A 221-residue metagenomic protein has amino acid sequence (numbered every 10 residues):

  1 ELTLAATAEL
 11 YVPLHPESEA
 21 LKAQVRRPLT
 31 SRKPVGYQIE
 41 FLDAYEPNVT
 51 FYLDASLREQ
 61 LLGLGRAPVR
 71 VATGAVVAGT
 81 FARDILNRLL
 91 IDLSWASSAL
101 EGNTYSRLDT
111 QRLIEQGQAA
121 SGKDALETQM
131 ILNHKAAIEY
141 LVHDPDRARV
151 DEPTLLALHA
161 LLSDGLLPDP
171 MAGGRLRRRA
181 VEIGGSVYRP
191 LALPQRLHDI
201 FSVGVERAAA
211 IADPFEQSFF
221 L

Functional and structural regions predicted by a protein language model:
E1-L221: FIC/Doc superfamily catalytic core
